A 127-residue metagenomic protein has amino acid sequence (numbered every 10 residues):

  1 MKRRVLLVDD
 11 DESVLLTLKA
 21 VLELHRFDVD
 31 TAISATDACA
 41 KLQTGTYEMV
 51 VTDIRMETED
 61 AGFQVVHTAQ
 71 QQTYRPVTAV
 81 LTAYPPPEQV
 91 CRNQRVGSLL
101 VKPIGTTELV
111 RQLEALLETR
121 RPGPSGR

Functional and structural regions predicted by a protein language model:
D9-D10, K102: Acidic di-acidic motifs
E12-D30: Two-component/phosphorelay signaling modules centered on CheY-like receiver
T31-M49, Q89, V110: Acidic, metal-coordinating helix/loop segments flanking the phosphotransfer/catalytic sites of two-component signaling
A40, A61-R75: Short amphipathic alpha-helix used as the core "switch/output" element in two-component signaling
D53-I54: Active-site residues of response regulator receiver
A79-T82: Hydrophobic/aromatic residues positioned on beta-strands within the core alpha/beta folds
C91-L100: As written
I104-A115, R121: C-terminal output helix
